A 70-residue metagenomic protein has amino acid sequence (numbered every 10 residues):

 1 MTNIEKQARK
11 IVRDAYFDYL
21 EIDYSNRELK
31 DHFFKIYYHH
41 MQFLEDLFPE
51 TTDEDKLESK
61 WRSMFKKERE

Functional and structural regions predicted by a protein language model:
M1-R9: Short, charge/polar-rich alpha-helical segments
K10-F65: Acidic, low-complexity, intrinsically disordered interaction modules
